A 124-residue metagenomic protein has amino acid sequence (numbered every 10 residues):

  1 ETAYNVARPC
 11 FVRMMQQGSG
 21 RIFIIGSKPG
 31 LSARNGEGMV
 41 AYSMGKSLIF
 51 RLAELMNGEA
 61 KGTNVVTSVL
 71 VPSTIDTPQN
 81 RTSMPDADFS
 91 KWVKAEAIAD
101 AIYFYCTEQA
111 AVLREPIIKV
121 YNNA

Functional and structural regions predicted by a protein language model:
E1-A7, E37, G45-K46, K91-K94: Short alpha-helix in the Rossmann-fold core of NAD(P)-dependent oxidoreductases
E1-Q17, G30, N57-G58: Amphipathic alpha-helical dimer-interface segment in Rossmann-like NAD(P)H-dependent oxidoreductases
Y4, R8, K46-E54, G58 (+2 more regions): Conserved active-site helix of classical SDR/Rossmann-fold NAD(P)-dependent CH-OH oxidoreductases
Y4, T77-P78: Alpha-helical elements of the RecA-like P-loop NTPase motor core of helicases
M14-S27, G62-V66, P116: Active-site loop of short-chain dehydrogenase/reductase
R21-K61, T74: Catalytic loop of short-chain dehydrogenase/reductase
L31, M39, R81-A87: Short glycine/proline- and charge-enriched loop/turn segments that cap or connect secondary-structure elements
G62-V65, V69-L70, T77, P85-A124: C-terminal helical subdomain
